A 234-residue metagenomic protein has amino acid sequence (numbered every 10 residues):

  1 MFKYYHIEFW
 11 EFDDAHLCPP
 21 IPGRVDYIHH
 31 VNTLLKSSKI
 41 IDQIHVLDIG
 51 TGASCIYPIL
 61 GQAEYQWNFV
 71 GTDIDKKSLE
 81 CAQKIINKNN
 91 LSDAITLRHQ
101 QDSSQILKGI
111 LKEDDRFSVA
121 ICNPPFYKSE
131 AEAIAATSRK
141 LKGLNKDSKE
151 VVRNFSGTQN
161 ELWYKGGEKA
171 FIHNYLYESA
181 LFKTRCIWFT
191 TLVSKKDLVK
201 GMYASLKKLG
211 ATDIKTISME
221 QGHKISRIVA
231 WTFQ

Functional and structural regions predicted by a protein language model:
M1-I40: Class I SAM-dependent transferase core
I41-G52, V70: Conserved class I S-adenosyl-L-methionine
A53-W67: Conserved SAM-binding loop of SAM-dependent methyltransferases across substrates and taxa, primarily the Class I
Q66-I74: Glycine-rich phosphate/diphosphate-binding loop of Rossmann-like nucleotide-binding domains
I74-K76, K88-T216: S-adenosylmethionine
A82-Q83: Conserved SAM-binding loop
T216-G222: Short proline/glycine-enriched turn/loop segments at secondary-structure junctions
H223-F233: Helix-rich interaction surfaces within compact, conserved domain-sized segments that mediate assembly or partner
